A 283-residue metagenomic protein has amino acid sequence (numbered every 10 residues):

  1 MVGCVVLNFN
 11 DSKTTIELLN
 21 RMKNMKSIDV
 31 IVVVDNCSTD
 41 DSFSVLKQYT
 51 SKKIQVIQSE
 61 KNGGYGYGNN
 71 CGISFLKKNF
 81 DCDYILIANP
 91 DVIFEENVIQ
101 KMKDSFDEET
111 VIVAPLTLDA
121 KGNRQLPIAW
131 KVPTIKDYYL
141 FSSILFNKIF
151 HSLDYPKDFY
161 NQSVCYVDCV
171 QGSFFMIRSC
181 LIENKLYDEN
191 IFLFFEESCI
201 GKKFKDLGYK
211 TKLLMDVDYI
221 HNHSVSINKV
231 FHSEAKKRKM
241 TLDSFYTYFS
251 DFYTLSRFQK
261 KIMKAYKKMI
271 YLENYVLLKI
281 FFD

Functional and structural regions predicted by a protein language model:
N10-N24: Short, well-formed alpha-helical segments that are part of the catalytic scaffolds of diverse glycosyltransferases
D35-S44, K61: A conserved acidic beta->alpha catalytic loop
S59-K78: Glycine-rich, basic loop-to-helix element that forms the pyrophosphate-binding segment of sugar-nucleotide handling
D81-I93: Short beta-strand-to-loop acidic/aromatic patch adjacent to the donor-nucleotide binding site
I93-A129: Conserved donor NDP-sugar-binding/catalytic core segment of glycosyltransferases
V132-V167: Short, flexible, basic/aromatic active-site loop/helix in glycosyltransferases
Y160-Q162, Y166-D218: A short, conserved alpha-helix in the catalytic core of glycosyltransferases
H232-D283: Non-catalytic, C-terminal membrane-associated alpha-helical segments of glycosyltransferases
